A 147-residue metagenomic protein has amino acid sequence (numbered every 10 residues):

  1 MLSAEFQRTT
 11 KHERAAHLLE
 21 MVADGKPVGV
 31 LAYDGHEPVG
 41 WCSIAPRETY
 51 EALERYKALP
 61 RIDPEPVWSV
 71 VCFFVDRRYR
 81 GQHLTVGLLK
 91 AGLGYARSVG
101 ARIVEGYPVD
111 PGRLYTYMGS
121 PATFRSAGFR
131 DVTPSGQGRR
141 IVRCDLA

Functional and structural regions predicted by a protein language model:
L2-V28: Active-site rim helix/loop that mediates acceptor-substrate recognition in acyltransferases
R8, V30, W41-I44, T49 (+5 more regions): Ligand-binding pocket scaffold of soluble enzyme catalytic domains
E20, D24, Y33, E37-C72 (+1 more regions): Conserved acyl-donor/pantetheine-binding loop and adjacent beta-alpha core of acyl/acetyltransferases and related
H36, D110-P111, G138: Conserved beta-strand edge residues that scaffold enzyme active sites
E65-V67, I103, R139: A generic structural signal for beta-strand entry/edge sites
V70-V75, G81-S98, A122, S126: Conserved acetyl-CoA-binding loop-helix of GNAT-fold acetyltransferases
L89, A96-Y115: Conserved GNAT acetyl-CoA-binding A-motif
T116-A127, V132-A147: C-terminal "cap" of GNAT-fold acetyltransferases
